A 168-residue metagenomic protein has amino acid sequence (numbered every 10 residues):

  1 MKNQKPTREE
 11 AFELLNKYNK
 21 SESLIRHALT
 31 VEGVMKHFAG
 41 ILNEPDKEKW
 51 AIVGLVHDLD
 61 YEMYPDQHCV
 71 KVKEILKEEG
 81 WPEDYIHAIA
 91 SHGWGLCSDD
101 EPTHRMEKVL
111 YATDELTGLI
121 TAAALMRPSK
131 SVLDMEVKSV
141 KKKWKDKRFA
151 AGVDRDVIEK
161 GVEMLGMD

Functional and structural regions predicted by a protein language model:
M1-Y64: Acidic/His-rich, divalent-metal-binding segments that scaffold phosphate/diphosphate chemistry
E9-N16, I86, A90, E107 (+2 more regions): Generic detector of well-ordered alpha-helical segments enriched in charged/polar residues, highlighting helical
E10, L14, V34, K71-V72 (+3 more regions): A general alpha-helix detector
N19, K138-D168: C-terminal binding/interaction regions
S21-I25, E101, Y111-A112, M167: Structural motif
S23-R26, T121, G152: Residue-level signal for secondary-structure boundary elements
P45-F149: Divalent metal-dependent catalytic cores for phosphoryl transfer on phosphate-bearing substrates
